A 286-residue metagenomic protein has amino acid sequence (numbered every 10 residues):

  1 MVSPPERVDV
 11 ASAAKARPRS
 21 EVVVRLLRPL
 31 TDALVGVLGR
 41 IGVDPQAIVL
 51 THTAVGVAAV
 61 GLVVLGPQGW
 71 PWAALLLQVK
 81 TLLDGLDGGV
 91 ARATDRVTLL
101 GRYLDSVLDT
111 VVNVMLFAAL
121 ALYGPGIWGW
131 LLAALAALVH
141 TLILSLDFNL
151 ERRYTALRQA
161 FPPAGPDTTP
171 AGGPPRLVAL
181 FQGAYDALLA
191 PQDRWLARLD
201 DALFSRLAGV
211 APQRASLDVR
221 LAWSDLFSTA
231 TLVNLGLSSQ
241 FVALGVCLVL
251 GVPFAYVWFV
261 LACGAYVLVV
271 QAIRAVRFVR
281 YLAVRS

Functional and structural regions predicted by a protein language model:
M1-L30, R153-S286: C-terminal membrane-associated helical module and adjoining short loops/tails
A33, V37, G85, G89 (+2 more regions): Membrane-spanning helices that line or support transport/gating and their immediate boundary helices in channels
L34, A54-V60, V112-A119, S239-C247: Hydrophobic, membrane-inserted alpha-helices
P45-L50, L104-T110, S228-S239: Select subsegments of transmembrane alpha-helices in polytopic membrane proteins, especially boundary-proximal
P45-Y103, F117, L131-V139: Membrane-embedded alpha-helical segments that form the functional core of polytopic membrane enzymes, especially those
V64-P71, Y123-W130, V249-F259: Transmembrane helix interruption/hinge and helix-loop junction motifs
P67, R92-L100, P125-I127, A156-F161 (+1 more regions): Juxtamembrane helix-boundary/capping and inter-helix hinge elements in multi-pass membrane proteins
A121-Y154: Alpha-helical transmembrane segments
